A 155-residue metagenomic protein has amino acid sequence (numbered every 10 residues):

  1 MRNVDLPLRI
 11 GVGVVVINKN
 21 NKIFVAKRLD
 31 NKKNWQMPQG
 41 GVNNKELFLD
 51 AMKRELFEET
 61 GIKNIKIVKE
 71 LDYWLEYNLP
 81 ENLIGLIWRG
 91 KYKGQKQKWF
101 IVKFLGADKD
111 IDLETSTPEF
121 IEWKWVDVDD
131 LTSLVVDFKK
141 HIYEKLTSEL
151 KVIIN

Functional and structural regions predicted by a protein language model:
M1-V15, K19, R89-G90: Acidic, metal-coordinating catalytic segment for phosphate/diphosphate chemistry, firing primarily on the Nudix
P7, N34, W123-K124: A residue-level structural signature of the nucleotidyltransferase/glycosyltransferase Rossmann-like core
K22-I23: Entry beta-strands of beta-propeller and related beta-repeat scaffolds
Q36-Q39: A short gly/proline-enriched turn/hairpin at secondary-structure junctions
N43-D137: Unchanged
V128-N155: Charged phosphate-binding loop/patch that engages nucleotide di/tri-phosphates or the phosphate backbone of nucleic
